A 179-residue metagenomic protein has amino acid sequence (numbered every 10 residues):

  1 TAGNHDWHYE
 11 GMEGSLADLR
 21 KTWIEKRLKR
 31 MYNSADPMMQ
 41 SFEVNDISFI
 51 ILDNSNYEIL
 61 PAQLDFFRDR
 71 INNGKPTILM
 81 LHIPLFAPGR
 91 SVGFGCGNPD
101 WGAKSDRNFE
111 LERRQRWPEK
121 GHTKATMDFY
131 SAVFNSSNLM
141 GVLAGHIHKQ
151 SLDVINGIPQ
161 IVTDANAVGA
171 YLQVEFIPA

Functional and structural regions predicted by a protein language model:
T1-I78, D100-E112, F129-N135, L152-P178: Extended active-site neighborhood of metal-dependent phosphoesterases/phosphodiesterases
G3-N4, H82, G145-H146: Active-site glycine-centered loops adjacent to acidic/histidine catalytic or metal-binding residues that shape
N56-E58, I83-A87, K149: Short, catalytically relevant binding-site loops at active-site mouths
A62, K124-D128, G145: Short, conserved clusters of charged catalytic residues that mark active-site and nucleotide-handling motifs
G74-F94: Short acidic, glycine-rich surface-loop motifs adjacent to enzyme active sites
P88-A125, F129: Outer-membrane beta-barrel translocator/channel fold
